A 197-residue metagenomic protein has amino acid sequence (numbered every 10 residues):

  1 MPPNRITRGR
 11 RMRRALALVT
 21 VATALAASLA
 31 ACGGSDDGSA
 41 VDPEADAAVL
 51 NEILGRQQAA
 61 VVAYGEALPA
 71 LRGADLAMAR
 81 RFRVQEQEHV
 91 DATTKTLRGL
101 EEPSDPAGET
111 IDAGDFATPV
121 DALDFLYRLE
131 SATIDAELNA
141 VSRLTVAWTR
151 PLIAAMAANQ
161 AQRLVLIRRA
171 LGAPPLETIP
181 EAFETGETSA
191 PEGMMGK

Functional and structural regions predicted by a protein language model:
N4-V19: Bacterial N-terminal signal peptides that target proteins for export
T20-L25: Hydrophobic helical h-region of N-terminal Sec-dependent signal peptides in bacterial secretory/periplasmic proteins
A27-A31: C-terminal motif of bacterial Sec signal peptides marking the signal peptidase cleavage site
G34-K197: All-alpha RGS (Regulator of G-protein Signaling) helical domain and cognate RGS-like helical scaffolds
